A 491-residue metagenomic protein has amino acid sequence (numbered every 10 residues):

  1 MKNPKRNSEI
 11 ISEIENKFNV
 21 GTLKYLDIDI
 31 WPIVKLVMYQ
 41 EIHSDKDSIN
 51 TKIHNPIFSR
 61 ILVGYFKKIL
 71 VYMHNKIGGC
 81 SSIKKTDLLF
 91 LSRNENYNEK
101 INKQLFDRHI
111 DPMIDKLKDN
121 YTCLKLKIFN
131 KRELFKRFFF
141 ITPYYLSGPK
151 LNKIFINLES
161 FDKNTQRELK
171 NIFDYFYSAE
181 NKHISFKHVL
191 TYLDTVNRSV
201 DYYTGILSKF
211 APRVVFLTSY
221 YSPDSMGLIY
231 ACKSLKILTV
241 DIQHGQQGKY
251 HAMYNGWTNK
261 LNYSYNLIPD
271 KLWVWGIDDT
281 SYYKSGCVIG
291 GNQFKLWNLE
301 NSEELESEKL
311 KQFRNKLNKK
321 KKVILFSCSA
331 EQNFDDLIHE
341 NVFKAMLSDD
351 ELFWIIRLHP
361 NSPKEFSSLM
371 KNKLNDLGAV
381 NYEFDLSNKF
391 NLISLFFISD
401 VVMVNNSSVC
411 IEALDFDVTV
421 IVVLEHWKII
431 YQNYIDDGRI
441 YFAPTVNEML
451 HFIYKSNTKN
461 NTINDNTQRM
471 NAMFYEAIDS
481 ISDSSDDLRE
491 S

Functional and structural regions predicted by a protein language model:
M1-S491: Catalytic-core helical/loop segments in enzymes performing group transfer/polymerization on anionic/lipid-linked
